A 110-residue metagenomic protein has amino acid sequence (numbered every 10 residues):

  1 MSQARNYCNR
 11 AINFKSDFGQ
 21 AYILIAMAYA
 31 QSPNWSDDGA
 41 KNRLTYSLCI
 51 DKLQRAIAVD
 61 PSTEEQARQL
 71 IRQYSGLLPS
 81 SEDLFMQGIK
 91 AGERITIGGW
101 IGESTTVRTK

Functional and structural regions predicted by a protein language model:
M1, A26, Q31-K41, R72 (+1 more regions): Short coil/turn linking the two alpha-helices of tandem helical-hairpin repeats
R10-A11, A56: Canonical positions in the second alpha-helix
G19-Q20, E64: Helix-start (N-cap) detector for alpha-helical repeat units in TPR-like alpha-solenoids, especially tetratricopeptide
R55-K110: Terminal, low-structured helical/coil segments at or just beyond the last alpha-helical repeat
